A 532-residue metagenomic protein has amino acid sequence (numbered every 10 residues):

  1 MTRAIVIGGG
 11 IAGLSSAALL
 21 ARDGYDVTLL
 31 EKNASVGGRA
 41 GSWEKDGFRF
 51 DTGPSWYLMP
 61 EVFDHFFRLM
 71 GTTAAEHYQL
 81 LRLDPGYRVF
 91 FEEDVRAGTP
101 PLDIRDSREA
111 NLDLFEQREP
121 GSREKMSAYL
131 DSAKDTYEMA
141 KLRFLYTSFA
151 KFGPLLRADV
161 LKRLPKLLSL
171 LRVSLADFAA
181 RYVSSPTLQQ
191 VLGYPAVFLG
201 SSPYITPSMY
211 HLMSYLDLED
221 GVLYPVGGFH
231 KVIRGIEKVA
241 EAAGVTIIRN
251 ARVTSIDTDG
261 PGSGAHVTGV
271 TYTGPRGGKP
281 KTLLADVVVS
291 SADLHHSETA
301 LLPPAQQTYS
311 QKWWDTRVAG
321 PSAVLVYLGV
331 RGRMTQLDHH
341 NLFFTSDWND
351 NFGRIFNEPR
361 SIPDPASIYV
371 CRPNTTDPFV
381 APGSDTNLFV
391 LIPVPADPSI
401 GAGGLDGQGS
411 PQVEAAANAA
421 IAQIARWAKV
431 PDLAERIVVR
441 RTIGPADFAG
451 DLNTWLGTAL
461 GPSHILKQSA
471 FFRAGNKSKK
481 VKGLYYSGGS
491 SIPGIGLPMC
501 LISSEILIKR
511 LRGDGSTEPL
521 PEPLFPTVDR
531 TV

Functional and structural regions predicted by a protein language model:
T2-K141: N-terminal glycine-rich phosphate/pyrophosphate-binding loop and immediately adjacent elements
P54, G489-L511: A conserved FAD-binding loop/helix module that cradles the flavin
D94-I205: Rossmann-like flavin
S185, Q189-L199, P363-Y369, V430-P493: A glycine-rich dinucleotide-binding beta-alpha-beta segment and adjacent secondary-structure elements that constitute
L212-K279: Helical element adjacent to the flavin cofactor pocket in flavoenzyme catalytic cores
R252-P382, F525-V528: Mid-domain catalytic core of redox enzymes that form a hydrophobic substrate pocket/lid adjacent to a catalytic redox
T258, R512-V532: Active-site-proximal substrate-binding core of FAD-dependent oxidoreductases
R331-A446: C-terminal segments that line or cap access tunnels to active or ligand-binding sites in enzymes and enzyme-associated
